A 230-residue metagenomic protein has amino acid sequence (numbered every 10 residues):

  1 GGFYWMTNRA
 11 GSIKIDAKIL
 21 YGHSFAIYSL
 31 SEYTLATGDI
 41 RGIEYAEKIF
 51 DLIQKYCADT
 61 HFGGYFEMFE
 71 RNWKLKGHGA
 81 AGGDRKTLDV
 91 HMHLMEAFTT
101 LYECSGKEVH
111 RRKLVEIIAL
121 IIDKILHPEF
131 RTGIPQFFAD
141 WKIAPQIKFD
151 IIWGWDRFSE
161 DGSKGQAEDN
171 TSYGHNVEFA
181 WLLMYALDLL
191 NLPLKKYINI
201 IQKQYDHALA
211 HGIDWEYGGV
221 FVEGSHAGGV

Functional and structural regions predicted by a protein language model:
G1-V230: Glycan-recognition and catalytic cores of secretory/periplasmic carbohydrate-active enzymes
